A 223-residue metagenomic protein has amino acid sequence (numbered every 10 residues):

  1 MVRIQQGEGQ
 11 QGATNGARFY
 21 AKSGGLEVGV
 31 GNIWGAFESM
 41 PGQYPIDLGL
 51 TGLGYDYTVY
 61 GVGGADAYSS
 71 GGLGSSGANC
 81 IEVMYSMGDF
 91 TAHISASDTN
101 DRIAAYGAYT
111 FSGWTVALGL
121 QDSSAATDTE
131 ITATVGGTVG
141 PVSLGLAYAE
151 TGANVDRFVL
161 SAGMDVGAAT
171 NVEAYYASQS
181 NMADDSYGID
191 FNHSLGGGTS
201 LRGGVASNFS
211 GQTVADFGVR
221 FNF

Functional and structural regions predicted by a protein language model:
M1-F223: Outer-membrane beta-barrel proteins
